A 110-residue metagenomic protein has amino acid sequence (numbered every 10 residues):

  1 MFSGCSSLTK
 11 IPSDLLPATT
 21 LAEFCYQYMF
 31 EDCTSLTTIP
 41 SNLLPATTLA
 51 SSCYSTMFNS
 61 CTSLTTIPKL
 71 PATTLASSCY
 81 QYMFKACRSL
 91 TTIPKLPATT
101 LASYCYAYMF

Functional and structural regions predicted by a protein language model:
M1-G4, Y26-E31, Y54-N59, Y80-K85 (+1 more regions): Well-ordered beta-strand segments characteristic of repetitive beta-sheet solenoids
C5-A22, E31-A50, C61-S77, C87-A102: Structural signature of tandem-repeat unit edges
